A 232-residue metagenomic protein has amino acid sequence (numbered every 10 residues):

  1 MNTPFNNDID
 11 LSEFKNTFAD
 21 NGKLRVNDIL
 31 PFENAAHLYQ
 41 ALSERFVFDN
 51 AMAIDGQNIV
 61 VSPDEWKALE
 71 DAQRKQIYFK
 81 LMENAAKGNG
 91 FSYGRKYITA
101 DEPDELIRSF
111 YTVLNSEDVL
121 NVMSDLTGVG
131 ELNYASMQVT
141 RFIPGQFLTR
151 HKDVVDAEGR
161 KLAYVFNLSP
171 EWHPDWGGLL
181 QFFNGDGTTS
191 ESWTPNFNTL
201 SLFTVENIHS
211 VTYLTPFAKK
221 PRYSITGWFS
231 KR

Functional and structural regions predicted by a protein language model:
M1-L200, E206-R232: Fe(II)/2-oxoglutarate oxygenase catalytic core
